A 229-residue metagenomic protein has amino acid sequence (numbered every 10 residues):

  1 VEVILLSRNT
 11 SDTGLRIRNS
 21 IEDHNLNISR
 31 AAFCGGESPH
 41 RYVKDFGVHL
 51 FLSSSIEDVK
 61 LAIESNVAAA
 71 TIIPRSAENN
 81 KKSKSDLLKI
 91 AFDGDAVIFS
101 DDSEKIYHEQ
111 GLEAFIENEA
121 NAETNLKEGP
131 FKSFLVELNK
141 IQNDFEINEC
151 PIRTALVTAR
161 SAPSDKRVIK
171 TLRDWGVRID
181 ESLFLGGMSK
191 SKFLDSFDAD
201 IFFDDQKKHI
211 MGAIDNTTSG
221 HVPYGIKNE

Functional and structural regions predicted by a protein language model:
V1, E22-S29, C34-F92, G225 (+1 more regions): Non-catalytic pre-domain segments flanking phosphatase-related domains
V1-C34, K84, D93-F184: Alpha-helical substrate-recognition element adjacent to the catalytic core
S7, L52-S53, I73, T158 (+2 more regions): Short beta-strand/turn micro-motifs composed of small residues that flank or help shape donor/cofactor-binding pockets
S11-D12, E37-S38, E57, A162-P163 (+3 more regions): Short alpha-helical
N27, F46-G47, S65-V67, W175-R178 (+2 more regions): Short, structured coil segments at secondary-structure junctions
P39-H40, S55-S65, S189-L194, D205-T217: Acidic, divalent-metal-coordinating active-site segment for phosphoryl/phosphodiester hydrolysis, typified by short
H40-L52, N80-K82, D86-I90, K127-K132 (+4 more regions): Short, low-complexity cationic-aromatic patches
D204, N216, G220-E229: A cross-taxonomic marker for long C-terminal extensions/tails that follow the last structured domain
